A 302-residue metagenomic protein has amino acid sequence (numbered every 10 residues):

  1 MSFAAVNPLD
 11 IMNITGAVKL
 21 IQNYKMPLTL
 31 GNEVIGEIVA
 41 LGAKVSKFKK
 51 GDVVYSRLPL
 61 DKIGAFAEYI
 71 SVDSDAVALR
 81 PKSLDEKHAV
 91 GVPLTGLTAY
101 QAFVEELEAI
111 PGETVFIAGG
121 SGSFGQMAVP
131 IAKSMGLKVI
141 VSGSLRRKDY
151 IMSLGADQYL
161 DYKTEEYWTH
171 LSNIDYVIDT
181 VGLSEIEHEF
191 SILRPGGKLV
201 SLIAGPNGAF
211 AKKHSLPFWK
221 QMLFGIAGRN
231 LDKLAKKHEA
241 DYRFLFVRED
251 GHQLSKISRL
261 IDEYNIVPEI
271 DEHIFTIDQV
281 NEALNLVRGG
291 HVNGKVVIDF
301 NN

Functional and structural regions predicted by a protein language model:
S2-A5, A17-I63: Glycine-rich beta-strand-centered segment in the early N-terminal region that forms part of a ligand/cofactor-binding
N23, K47, S56-G119: NAD(P)H dinucleotide-binding glycine-rich loop of Rossmann-like/cofactor-binding domains, especially the beta1-alpha1
A43-K44, V139-Y150, S184-E185, N207-G208: Short glycine/proline-centered loop/turn elements that form peptide/ligand docking sites
P93-T164: Mid-domain Rossmann-like dinucleotide-binding core that forms the NAD(H)/NADP(H) cofactor-binding site
T169-Y176: A short acidic, Gly/Pro-enriched loop at the edge of an enzyme's catalytic core that lines a small-molecule cofactor
E187-I266, D299-N302: Glycine-rich phosphate-binding loop and adjacent beta-alpha segment of Rossmann(oid) nucleotide-cofactor-binding
R259, E263-H273, N281-N302: C-terminal capping/lid region of NAD(P)-dependent oxidoreductase domains
